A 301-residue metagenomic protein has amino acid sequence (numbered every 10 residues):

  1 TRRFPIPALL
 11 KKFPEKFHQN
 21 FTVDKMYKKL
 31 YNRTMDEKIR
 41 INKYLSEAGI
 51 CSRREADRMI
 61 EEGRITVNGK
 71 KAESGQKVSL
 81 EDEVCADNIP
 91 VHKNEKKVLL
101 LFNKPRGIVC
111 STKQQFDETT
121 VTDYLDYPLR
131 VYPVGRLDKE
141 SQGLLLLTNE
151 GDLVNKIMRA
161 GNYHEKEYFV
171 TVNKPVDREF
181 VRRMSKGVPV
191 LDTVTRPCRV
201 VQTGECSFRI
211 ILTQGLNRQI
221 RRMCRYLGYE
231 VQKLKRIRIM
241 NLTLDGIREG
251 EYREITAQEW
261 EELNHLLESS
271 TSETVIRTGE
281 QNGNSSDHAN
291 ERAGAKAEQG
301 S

Functional and structural regions predicted by a protein language model:
T1-K12: Extreme N-terminal basic, low-complexity initiation segments that serve as generic localization/processing leaders
R3, F17, H288-R292: Short linear segments in intrinsically disordered or otherwise low-structure-confidence regions
I6, V23-M26, I255, V275-I276: Short hydrophobic transmembrane-like helices used for membrane targeting/insertion
K12, K16, N20-Y31: Short, positively charged and aromatic/hydrophobic N-terminal segments
M35-S301: Basic, flexible Lys/Arg- and Gly-enriched helix-loop patches that mediate nucleic-acid binding at interfaces with rRNA
